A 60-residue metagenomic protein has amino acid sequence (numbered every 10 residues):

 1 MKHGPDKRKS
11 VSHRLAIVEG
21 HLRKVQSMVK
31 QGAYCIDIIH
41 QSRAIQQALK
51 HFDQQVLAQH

Functional and structural regions predicted by a protein language model:
M1-H60: Solvent-exposed interaction patches of small proteins and small membrane subunits
